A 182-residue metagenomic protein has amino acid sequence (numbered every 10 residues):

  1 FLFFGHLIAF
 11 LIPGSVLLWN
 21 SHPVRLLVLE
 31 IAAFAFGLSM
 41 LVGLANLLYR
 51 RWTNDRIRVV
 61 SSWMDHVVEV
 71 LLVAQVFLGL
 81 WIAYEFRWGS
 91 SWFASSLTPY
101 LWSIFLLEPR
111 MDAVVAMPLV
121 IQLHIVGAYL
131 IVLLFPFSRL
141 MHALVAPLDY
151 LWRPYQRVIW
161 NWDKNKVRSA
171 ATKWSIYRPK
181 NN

Functional and structural regions predicted by a protein language model:
F4-L107, V115-L119, L123, L130-F137 (+3 more regions): Long, contiguous internal "core" modules enriched in hydrophobic/ aromatic residues
